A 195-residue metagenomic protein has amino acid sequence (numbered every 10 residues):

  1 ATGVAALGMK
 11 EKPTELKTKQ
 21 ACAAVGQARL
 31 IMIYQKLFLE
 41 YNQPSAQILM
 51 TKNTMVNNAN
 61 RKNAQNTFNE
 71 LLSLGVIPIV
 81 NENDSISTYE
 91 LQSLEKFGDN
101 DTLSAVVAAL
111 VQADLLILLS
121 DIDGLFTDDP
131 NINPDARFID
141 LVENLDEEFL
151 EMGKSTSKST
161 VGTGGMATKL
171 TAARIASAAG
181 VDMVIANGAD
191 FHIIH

Functional and structural regions predicted by a protein language model:
A1-A178, D182, G188-A189: Nucleotide/pyrophosphate-binding catalytic subdomain
H192-H195: Active-site loop ensemble at the mouth of alpha/beta enzyme cores that anchors a bound cofactor
